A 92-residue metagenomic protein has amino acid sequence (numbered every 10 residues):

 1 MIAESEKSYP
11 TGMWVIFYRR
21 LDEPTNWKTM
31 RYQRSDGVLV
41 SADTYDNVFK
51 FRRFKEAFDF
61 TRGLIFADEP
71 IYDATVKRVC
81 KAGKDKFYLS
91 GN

Functional and structural regions predicted by a protein language model:
M1-E4: Charged, amphipathic alpha-helical segments
K7-N47, D73: Short aromatic-glycine-(Arg/Gly/Cys) micro-motifs in beta-strand/loop hairpins
V48-N92: Short, mixed-charge low-complexity intrinsically disordered segments
